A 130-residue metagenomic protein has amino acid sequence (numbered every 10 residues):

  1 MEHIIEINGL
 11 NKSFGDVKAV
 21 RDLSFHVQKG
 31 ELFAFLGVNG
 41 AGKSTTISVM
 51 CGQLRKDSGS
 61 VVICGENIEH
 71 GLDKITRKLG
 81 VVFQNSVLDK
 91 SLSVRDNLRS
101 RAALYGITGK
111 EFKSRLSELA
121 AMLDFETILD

Functional and structural regions predicted by a protein language model:
V17-K18, D73: Short coil-to-beta microelement around the adenine-binding A-loop and adjacent beta1/P-loop entry of ABC ATPase
F33-F35, I47: Short hydrophobic beta-strand immediately N-terminal to the Walker A/P-loop
V38-G42: Walker A (P-loop) phosphate-binding loop of ABC-type ATPase nucleotide-binding domains
C51, G59-H70, I75: Conserved ABC transporter NBD signature motif
R99, A103, K110-I128: Conserved ABC ATPase "signature" region
